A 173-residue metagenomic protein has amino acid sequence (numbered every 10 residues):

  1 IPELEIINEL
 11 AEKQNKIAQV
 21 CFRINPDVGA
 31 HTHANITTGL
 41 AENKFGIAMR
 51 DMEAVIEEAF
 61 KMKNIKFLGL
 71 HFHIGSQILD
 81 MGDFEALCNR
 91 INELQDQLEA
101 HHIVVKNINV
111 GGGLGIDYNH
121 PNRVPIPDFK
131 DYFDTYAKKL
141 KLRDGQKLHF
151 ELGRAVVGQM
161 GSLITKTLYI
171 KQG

Functional and structural regions predicted by a protein language model:
I1-N107, I116, L168-K171: Active-site-proximal beta-alpha core segment in soluble small-molecule metabolic enzymes
S76-G173: C-terminal active-site-proximal or functional interface alpha/beta core segments in diverse enzymes
